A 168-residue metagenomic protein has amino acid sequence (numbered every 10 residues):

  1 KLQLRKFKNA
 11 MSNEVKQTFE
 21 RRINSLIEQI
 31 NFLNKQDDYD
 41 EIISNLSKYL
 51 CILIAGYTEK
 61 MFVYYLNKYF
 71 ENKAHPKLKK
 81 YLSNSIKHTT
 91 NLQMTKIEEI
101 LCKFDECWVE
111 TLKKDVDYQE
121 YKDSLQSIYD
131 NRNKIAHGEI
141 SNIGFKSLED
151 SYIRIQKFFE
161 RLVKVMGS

Functional and structural regions predicted by a protein language model:
L2-S47: Charged alpha-helical initiation segments
N13, Q17, E41-Y49, Q119-Q126 (+2 more regions): Short, solvent-exposed segments of well-ordered alpha helices
Q17, N24, I52, G56 (+4 more regions): Generic structural signal for well-ordered, non-transmembrane alpha-helical segments in soluble/cytosolic regions
I27-I30, N34, M61, R132 (+2 more regions): A structural signal for well-ordered alpha-helices, especially hydrophobic packing surfaces of coiled-coils
K35-D38, L66, F70, H137-I140 (+1 more regions): Short, flexible helix-adjacent loops and helix caps
S44-N67: Short, hydrophobic, well-ordered secondary-structure elements
E71-N142, L162-V165: Flexible secondary-structure boundary motifs
I143-S168: C-terminal structured interaction module
